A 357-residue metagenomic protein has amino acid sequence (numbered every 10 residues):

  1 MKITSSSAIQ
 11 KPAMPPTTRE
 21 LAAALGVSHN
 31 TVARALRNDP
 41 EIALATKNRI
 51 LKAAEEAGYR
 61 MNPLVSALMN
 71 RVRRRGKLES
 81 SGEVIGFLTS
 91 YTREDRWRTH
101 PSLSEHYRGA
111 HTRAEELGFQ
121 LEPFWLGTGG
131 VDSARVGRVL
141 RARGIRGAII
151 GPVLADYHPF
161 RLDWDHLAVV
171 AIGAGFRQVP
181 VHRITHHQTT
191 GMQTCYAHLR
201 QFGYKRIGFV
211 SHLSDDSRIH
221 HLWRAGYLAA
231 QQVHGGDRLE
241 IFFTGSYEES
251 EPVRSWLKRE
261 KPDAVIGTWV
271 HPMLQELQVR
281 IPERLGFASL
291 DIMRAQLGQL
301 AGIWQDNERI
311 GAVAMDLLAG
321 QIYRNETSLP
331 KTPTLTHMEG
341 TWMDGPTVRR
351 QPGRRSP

Functional and structural regions predicted by a protein language model:
M1-K77, P357: N-terminal helix-turn-helix DNA-binding module of bacterial transcription factors
P12, Y59-V136, L213, A225-A229: Amphipathic helical "hinge" segments at domain boundaries
G86-F87, G144-P152, R206-S211, F242-F243 (+2 more regions): Periplasmic-binding protein-like
A114-G127, V179, G208-V210, H221-E249: Short beta-strand elements in bilobed, periplasmic/extracellular small-molecule ligand-binding domains
G151-G191, S289-A301: Flexible loop/hinge segments that line or gate small-molecule binding clefts
H182-F209, E249-R254, W304-E326: Hydrophobic alpha-helical segments within soluble ligand-binding/sensing domains
C195-H234, T327-R349: An alpha-beta-alpha
R254-P357: Flexible loop/turn connectors
